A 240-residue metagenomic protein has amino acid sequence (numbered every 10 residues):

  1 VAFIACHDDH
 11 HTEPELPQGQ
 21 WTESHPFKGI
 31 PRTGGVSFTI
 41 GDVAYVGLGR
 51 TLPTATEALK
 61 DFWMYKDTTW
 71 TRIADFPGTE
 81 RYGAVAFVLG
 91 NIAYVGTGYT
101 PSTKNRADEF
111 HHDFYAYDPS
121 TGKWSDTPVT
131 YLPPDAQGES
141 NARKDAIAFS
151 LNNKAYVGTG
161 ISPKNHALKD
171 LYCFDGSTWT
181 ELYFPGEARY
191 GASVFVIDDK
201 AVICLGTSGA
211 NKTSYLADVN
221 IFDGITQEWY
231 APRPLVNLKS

Functional and structural regions predicted by a protein language model:
V1-A5: Sec-dependent bacterial lipoprotein signal peptides
C6-S240: Kelch-like beta-propeller repeat domains
